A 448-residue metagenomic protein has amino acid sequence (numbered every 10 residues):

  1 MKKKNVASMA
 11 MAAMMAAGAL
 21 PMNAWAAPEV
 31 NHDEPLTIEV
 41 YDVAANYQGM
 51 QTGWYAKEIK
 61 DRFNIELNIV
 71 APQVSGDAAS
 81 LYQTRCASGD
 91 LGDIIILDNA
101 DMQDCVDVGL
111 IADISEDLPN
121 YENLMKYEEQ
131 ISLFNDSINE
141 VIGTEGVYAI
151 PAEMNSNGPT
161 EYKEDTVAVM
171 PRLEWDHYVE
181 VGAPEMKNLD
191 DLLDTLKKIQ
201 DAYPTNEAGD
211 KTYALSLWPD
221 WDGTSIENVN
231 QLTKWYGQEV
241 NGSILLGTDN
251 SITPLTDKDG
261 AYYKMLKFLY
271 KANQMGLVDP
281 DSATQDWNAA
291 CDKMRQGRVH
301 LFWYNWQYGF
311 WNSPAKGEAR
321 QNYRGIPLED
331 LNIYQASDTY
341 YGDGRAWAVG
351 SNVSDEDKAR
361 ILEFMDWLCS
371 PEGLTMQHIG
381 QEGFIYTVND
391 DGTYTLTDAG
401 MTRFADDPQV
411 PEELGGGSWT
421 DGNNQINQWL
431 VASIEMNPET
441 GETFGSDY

Functional and structural regions predicted by a protein language model:
M1-A10: Bacterial N-terminal signal peptides that target proteins for export
S8, P21-R172, H177-D191, E227-N230 (+3 more regions): Conserved N-terminal structural module of periplasmic/extracytoplasmic solute-binding proteins
M11-L20: Hydrophobic core
V43, T375-Y448: Conserved small-residue motifs centered on glycine
E66-P72, D281, R324-I326: General small-molecule cofactor/ligand-binding pocket signal
D104-D117, N312-Y334: Ligand-binding "clamshell"
S115, P119-Y121, G146, P151-T224 (+5 more regions): Helix-loop-helix "hinge/cap" segment bordering the ligand-binding cleft or interdomain interface
N305-Y308, I326: Long, compositionally biased non-globular segments that serve regulatory/targeting/scaffolding roles in eukaryotic
